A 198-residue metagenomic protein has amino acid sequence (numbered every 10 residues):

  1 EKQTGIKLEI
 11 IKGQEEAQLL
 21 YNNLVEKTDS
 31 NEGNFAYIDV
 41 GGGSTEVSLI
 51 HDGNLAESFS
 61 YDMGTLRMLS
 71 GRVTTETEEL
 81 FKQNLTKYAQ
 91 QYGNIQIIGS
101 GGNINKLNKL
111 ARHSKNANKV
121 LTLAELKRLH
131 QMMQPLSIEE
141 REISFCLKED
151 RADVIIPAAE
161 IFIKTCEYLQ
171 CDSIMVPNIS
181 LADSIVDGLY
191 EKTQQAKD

Functional and structural regions predicted by a protein language model:
E1-N34, L49-D198: Helical "lid/coupling" subdomains associated with nucleotide-phosphate turnover
I38-S44, S100-N103: A short acidic Gly-Thr/Ser loop motif
